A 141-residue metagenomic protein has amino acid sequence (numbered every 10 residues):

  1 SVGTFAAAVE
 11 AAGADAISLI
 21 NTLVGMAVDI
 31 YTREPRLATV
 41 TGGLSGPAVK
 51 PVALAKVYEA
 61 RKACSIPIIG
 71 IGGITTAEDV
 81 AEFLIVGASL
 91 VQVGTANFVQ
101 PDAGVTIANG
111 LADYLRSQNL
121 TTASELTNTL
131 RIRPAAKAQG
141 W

Functional and structural regions predicted by a protein language model:
S1-I69, T75-V93, Q139-W141: Alpha/beta enzyme core
A8, E59, A96, T106 (+2 more regions): Alpha-helical scaffold segments in soluble metabolic enzymes
V28-G42, L84, N97-T121: C-terminal helical cap(s) of enzyme catalytic domains, especially alpha/beta-barrels
K50, N109-W141: Extended, intrinsically disordered, low-complexity segments
I74-E78, Q100, R131: Small/polar glycine-rich anion-binding or flexible loop at a beta-alpha turn
